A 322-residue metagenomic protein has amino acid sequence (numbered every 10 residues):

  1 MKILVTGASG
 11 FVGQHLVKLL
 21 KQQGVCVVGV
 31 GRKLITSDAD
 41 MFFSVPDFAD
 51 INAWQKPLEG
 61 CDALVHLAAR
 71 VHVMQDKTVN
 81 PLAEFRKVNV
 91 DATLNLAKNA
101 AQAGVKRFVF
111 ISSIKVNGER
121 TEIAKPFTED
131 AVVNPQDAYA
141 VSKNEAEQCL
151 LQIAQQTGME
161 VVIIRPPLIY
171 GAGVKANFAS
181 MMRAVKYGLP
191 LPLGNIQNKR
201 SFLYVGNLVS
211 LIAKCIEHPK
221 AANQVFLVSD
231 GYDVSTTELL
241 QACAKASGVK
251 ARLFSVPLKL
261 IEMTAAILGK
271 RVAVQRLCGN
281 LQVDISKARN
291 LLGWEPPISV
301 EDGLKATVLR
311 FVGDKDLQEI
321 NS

Functional and structural regions predicted by a protein language model:
I3-Q23: N-terminal Rossmann NAD(P)H-binding glycine-rich loop of SDR-like oxidoreductase domains
V45-D91, N95, N99-Q102, E119: NAD(P)H-binding glycine-rich loop region in Rossmannoid oxidoreductase-like domains and their noncatalytic homologs
L94-A138: Conserved Rossmann-fold NAD(P)-dependent oxidoreductase catalytic core, especially the SDR/UDP-sugar
N95, E145, V174-S180, G194-E217 (+1 more regions): Substrate-positioning beta->alpha
N134-V162: Active-site Tyr-X1-5-Lys
G171, L193-N198, F226-D233, A244-G248 (+1 more regions): Glycine-rich Rossmann NAD(P)(H)-binding loop
V205, E238, T264-E295, A306: Conserved C-terminal active-site "lid" loop/helix of NAD(P)H-dependent oxidoreductases that clamps the redox cofactor
K214, H218-V272, K305-V308, Q318-S322: Mid/C-terminal beta-alpha module of Rossmann-like enzyme folds, strongest in SDR-family dehydrogenases/epimerases
